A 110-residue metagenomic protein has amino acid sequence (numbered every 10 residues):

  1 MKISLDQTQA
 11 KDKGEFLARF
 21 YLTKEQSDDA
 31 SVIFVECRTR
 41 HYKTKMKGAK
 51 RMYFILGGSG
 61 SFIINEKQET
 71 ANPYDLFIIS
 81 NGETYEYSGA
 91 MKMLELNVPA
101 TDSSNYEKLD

Functional and structural regions predicted by a protein language model:
M1-S31, H41-K43, L109-D110: A short, N-terminal "cap"/entry segment at the start of jelly-roll beta-barrel domains of the cupin/DSBH fold
C37, K45-F62: Short, conserved beta-strand element in jelly-roll/cupin
A49-K50, K108-D110: Short intrinsically disordered coil segments
G58, Y74-D75, M93: Short hydrophobic/aromatic patches on the structural cores and recognition surfaces of FHA
N65-G82: Short acidic-glycine-tyrosine-enriched beta hairpin
N81-Y106: Ligand-binding loop in jelly-roll beta-barrel domains
